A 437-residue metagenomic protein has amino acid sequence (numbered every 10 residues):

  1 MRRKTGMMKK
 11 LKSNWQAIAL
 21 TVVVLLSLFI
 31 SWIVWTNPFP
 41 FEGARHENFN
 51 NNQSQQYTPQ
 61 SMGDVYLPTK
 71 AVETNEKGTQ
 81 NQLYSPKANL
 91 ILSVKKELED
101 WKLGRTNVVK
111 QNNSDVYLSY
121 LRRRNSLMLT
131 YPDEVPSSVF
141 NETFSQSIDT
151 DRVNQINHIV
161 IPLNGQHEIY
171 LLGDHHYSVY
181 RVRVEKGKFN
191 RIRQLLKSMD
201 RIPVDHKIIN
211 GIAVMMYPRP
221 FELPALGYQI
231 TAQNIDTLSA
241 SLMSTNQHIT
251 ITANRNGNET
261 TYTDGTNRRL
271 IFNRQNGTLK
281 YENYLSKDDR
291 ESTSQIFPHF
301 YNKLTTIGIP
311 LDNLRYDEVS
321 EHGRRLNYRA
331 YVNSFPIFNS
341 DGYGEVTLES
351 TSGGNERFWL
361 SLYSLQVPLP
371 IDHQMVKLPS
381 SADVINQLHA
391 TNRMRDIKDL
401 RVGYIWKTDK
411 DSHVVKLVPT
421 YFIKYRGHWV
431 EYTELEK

Functional and structural regions predicted by a protein language model:
M1-K12: N-terminal Lys/Arg-rich, disordered targeting/topogenic segments
K4, F29-S292: Preferential activation on post-signal-peptide N-terminal prodomains/segments of secreted or lumenal proteins
Q16-V34: Hydrophobic membrane-insertion alpha-helices, especially the h-region of bacterial N-terminal signal peptides
S147-L171, P336, V384-T420: Amphipathic, soluble alpha/beta structural segments
A240-R274, L279, L311-S352, L400-H428: Exposed beta-strand-loop-beta-strand "reactive/processing" segments of non-cytosolic proteins
S292-T408: Charged, low-complexity helical/coil segments in non-catalytic cytosolic or luminal regions
